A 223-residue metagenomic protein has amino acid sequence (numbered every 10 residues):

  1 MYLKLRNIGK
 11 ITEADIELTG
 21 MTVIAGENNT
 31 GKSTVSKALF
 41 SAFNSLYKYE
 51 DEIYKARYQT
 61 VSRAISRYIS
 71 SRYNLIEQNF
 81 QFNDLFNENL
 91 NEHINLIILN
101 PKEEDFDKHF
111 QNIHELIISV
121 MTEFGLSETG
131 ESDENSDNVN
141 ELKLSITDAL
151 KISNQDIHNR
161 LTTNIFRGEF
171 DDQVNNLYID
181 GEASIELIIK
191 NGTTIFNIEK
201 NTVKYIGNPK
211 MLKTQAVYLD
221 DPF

Functional and structural regions predicted by a protein language model:
M1-F223: P-loop NTPase switch/coupling surface
